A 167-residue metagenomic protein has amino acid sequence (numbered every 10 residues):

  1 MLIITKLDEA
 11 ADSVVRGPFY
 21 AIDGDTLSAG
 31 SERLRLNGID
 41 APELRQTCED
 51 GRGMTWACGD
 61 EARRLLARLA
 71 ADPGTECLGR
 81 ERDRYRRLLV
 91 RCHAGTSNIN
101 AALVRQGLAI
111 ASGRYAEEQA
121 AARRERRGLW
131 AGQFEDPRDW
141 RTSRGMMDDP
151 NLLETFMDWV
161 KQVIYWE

Functional and structural regions predicted by a protein language model:
M1-E167: Small beta-barrel nucleic-acid-binding modules, primarily SNase/OB-fold domains and secondarily Tudor-like barrels
